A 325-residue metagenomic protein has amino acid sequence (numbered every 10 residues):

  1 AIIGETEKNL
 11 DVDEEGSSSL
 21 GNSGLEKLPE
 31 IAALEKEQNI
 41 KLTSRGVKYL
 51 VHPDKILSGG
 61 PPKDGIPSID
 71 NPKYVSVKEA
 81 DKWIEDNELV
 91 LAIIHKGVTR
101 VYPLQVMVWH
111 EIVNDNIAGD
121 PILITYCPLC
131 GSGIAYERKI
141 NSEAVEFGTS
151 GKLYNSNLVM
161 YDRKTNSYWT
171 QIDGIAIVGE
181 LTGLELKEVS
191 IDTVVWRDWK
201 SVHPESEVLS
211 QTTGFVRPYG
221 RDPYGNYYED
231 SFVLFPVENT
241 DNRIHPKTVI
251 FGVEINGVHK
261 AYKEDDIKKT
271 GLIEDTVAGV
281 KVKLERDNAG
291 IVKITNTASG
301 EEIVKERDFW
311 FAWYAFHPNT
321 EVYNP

Functional and structural regions predicted by a protein language model:
I3-P325: Mid-to-C-terminal functional-domain signal that highlights helix-capping/loop sites within ligand-binding modules
